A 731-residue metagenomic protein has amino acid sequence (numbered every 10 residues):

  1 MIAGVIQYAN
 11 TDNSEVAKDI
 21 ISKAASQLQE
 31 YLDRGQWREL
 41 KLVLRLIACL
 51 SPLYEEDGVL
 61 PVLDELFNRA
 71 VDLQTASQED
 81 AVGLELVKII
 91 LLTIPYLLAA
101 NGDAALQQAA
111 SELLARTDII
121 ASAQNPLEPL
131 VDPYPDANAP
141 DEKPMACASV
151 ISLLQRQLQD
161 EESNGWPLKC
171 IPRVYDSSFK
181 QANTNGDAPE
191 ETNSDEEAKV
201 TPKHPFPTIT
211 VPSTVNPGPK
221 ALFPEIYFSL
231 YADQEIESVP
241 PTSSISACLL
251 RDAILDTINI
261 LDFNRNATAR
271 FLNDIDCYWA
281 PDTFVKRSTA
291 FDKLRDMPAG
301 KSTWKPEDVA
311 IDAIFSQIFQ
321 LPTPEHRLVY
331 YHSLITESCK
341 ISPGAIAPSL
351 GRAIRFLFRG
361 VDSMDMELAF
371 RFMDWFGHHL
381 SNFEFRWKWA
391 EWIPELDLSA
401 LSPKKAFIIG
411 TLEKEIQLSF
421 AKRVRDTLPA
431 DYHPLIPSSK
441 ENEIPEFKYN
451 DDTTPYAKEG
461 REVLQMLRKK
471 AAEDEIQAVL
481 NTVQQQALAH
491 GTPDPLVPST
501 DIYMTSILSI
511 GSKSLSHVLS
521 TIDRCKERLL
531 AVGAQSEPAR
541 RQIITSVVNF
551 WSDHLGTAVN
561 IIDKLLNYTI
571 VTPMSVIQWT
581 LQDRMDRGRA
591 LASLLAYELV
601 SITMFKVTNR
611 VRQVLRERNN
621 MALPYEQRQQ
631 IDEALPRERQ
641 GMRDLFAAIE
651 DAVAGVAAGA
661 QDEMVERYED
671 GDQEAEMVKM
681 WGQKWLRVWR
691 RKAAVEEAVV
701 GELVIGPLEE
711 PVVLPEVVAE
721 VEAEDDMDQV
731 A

Functional and structural regions predicted by a protein language model:
M1-A731: Eukaryotic alpha-helical solenoid repeat scaffolds
